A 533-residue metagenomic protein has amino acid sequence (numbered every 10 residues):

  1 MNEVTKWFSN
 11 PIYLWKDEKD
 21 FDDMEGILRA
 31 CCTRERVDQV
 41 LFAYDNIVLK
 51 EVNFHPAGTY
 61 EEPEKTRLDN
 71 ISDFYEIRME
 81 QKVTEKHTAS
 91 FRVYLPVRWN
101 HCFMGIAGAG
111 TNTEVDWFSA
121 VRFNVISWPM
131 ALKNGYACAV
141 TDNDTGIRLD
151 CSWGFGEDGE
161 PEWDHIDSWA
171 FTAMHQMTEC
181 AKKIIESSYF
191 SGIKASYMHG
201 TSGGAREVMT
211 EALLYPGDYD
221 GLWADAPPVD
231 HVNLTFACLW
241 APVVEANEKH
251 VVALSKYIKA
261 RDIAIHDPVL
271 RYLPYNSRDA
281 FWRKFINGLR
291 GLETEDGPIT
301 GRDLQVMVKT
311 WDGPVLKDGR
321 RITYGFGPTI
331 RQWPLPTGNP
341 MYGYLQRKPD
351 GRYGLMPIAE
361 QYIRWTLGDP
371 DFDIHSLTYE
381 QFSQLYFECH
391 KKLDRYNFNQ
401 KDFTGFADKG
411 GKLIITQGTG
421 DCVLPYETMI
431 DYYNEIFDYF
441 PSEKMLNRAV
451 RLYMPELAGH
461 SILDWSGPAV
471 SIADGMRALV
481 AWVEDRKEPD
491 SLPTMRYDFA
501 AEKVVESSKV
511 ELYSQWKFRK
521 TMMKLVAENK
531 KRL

Functional and structural regions predicted by a protein language model:
N2-N100, V115, V125-I126, Y272-F372 (+3 more regions): Catalytic-loop region of hydrolases
A109-F190, F236, D371-Y386, K392-R395 (+1 more regions): Cap/lid segment of the alpha/beta-hydrolase catalytic domain
S191-S202: Alpha/beta-hydrolase fold nucleophile elbow
G200-T210: Glycine-rich nucleophile elbow surrounding the catalytic serine of serine-hydrolase chemistry
E211-A212, G217-V315, V470-S471: A catalytic-pocket lid/entrance helix-loop region that shapes and gates access to the active site across common
I414-Q417: Short beta-strand/loop motif that positions the catalytic acidic residue of the alpha/beta-hydrolase fold
V423-E427: Conserved alpha/beta-hydrolase "acid-adjacent" motif
R448-W465, A469, Y497-A501: Histidine-bearing beta->alpha loop at or near hydrolase active sites
